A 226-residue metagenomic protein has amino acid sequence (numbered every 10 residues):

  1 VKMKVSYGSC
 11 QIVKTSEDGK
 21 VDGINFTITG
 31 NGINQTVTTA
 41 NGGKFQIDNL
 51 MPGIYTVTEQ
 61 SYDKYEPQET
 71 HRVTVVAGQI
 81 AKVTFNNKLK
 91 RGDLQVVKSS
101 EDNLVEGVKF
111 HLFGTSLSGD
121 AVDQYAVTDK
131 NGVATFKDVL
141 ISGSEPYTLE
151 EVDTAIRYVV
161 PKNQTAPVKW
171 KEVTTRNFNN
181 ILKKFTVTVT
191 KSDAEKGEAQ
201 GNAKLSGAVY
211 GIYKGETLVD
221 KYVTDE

Functional and structural regions predicted by a protein language model:
V1-E226: Solvent-exposed loop/turn and edge beta-strand elements of beta-rich ligand-binding domains
